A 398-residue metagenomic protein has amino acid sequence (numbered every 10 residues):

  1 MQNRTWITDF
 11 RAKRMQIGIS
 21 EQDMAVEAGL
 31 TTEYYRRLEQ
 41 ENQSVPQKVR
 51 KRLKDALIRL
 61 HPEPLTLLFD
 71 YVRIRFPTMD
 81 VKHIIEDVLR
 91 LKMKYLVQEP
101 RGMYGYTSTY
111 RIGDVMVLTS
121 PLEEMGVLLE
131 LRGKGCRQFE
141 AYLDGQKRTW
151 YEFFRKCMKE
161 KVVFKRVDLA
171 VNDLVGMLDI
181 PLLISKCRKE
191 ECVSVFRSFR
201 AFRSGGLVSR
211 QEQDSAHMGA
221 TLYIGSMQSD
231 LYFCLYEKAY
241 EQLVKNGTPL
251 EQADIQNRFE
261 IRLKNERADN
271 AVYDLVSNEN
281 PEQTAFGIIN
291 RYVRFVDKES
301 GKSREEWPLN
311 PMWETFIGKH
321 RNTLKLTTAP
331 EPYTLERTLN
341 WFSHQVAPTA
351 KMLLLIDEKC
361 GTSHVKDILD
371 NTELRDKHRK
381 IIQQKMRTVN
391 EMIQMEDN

Functional and structural regions predicted by a protein language model:
M1, N42, R52-L53: N-terminal flexible/basic segments that precede or flank functional cores
Q2-R4, Q16, R59-Y333, T338-N398: Structured, helix-rich domain cores that form ligand/interaction pockets
T8-E27, T328: Short basic helix-loop element that most often maps to the first helix and adjoining turn of HTH DNA-binding modules
F10, M24-A25, Y35-L38, L335: Conserved hydrophobic/aromatic packing and binding residues within compact polymer-binding modules
A28-G29, E39, K54, L339 (+1 more regions): A general structural motif at alpha-helix termini
G29-V45: Recognition helix of helix-turn-helix/homeodomain-like DNA-binding domains that insert into the DNA major groove
P46-P62: DNA major-groove recognition helix of helix-turn-helix/homeodomain DNA-binding modules
